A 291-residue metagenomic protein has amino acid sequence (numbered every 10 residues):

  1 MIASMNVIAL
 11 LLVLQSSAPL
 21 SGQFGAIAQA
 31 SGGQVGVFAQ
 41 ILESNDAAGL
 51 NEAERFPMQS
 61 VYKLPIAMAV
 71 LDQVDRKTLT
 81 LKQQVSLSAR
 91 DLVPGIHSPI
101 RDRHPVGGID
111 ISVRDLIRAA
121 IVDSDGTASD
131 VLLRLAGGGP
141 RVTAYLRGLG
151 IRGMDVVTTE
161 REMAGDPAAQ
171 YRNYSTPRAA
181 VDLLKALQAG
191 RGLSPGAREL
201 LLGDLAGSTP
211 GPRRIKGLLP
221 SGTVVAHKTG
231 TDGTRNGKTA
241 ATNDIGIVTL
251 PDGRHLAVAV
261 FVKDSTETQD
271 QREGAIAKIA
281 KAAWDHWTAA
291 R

Functional and structural regions predicted by a protein language model:
N6-Q15: Sec-dependent N-terminal signal peptides
L14-P57, H286: Beta-lactamase-like hydrolase cores
S17-I27, E43, R134-L135, G139 (+3 more regions): Structured C-terminal helix/loop/strand segments within mature extracytoplasmic catalytic/sensor domains
Q34, I109, D130-G192: Mid-domain, small-residue-enriched loop/turn segments at the edges of structured enzyme/sensor domains
L42, L81-I100, A136-G137, D204-L205: Acidic helix-start/capping segments at beta-turn-to-alpha-helix junctions
N45, P57-L87, A120, V258: Active-site SXXK
D72-L92, G138-T143, S194-R198: Short, well-structured active-site flanking segments
L92-D130, G139: Conserved catalytic neighborhood of penicillin-recognizing serine enzymes
